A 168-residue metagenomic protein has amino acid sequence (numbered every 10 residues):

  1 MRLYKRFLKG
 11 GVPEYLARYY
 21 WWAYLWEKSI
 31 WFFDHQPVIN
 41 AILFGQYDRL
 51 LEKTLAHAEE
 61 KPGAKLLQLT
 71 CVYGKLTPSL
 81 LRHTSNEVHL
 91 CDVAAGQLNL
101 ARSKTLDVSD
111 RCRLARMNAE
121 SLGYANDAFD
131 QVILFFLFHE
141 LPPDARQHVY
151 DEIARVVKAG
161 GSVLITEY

Functional and structural regions predicted by a protein language model:
M1-D34: N-terminal, positively charged/glycine-rich alpha-helical extensions of SAM-dependent methyltransferases
I42-P62, K75: Conserved alpha-helix/loop element of class I SAM-dependent methyltransferases that forms part of the SAM/SAH-binding
A58-E60, T84, V157: A generic alpha-to-beta junction signature in SAM-dependent methyltransferases
K65-S121: Class I SAM-dependent methyltransferase SAM/SAH-binding core
E120-V132: A short acidic, Gly/Pro-enriched loop at the edge of an enzyme's catalytic core that lines a small-molecule cofactor
Q131-D144: A short SAM/SAH-binding and catalytic strip from SAM-dependent methyltransferases
Q147-A159: A short glycine-rich, Lys/Arg-flanked "PGG" loop and its adjoining helix->strand segment in the class I
G160-E167: Conserved beta-strand signature within the Rossmann-like core of class I S-adenosyl-L-methionine
